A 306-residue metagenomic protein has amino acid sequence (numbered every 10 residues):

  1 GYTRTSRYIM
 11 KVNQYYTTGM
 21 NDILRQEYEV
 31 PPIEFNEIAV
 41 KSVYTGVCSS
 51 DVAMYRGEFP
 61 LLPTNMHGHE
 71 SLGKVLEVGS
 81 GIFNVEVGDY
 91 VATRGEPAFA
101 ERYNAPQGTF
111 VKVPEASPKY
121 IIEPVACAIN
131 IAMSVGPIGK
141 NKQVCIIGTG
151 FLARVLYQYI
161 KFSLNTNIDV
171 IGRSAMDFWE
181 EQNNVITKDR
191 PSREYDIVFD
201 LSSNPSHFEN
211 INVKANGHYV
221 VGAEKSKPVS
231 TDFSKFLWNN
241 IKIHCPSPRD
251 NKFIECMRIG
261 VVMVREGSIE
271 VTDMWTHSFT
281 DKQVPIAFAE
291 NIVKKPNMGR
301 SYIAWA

Functional and structural regions predicted by a protein language model:
E29-G46, R56-P97: Glycine-rich beta-strand-centered segment in the early N-terminal region that forms part of a ligand/cofactor-binding
Y44, R94, F199-S202, G222: Short, well-ordered coil/turn residues at beta-beta hairpins and beta-strand->alpha-helix junctions within
Y90-I147: NAD(P)H dinucleotide-binding glycine-rich loop of Rossmann-like/cofactor-binding domains, especially the beta1-alpha1
K140, I146-T149, Y157, K161-F208: Adenosine-nucleotide cofactor-binding segment
A153: Catalytic nucleophile loop
P205-V262, E266, A304-A306: Glycine-rich phosphate-binding loop and adjacent beta-alpha segment of Rossmann(oid) nucleotide-cofactor-binding
I254-A306: C-terminal hydrophobic helical "lid"/dimerization subdomain of Rossmann-like NAD(P)H-dependent oxidoreductases
